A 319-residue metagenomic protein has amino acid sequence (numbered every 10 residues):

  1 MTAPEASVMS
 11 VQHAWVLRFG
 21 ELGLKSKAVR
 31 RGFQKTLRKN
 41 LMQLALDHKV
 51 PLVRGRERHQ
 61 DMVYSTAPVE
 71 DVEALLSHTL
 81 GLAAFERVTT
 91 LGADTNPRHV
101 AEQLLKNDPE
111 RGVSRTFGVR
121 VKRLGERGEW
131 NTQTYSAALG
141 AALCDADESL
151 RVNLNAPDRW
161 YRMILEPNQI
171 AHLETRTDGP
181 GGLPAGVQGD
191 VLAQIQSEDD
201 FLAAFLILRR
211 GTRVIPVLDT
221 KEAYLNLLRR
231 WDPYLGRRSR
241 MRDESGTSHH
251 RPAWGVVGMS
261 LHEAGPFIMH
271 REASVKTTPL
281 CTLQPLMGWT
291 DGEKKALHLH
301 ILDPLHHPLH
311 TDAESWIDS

Functional and structural regions predicted by a protein language model:
T2-S239, S315-S319: RNA-binding accessory domains that recognize and position tRNA/RNA substrates
A141-L143, R176-G189, R238, R242-S319: Active-site adenylate/phosphate-handling loop in enzymes that bind or generate adenylated species
